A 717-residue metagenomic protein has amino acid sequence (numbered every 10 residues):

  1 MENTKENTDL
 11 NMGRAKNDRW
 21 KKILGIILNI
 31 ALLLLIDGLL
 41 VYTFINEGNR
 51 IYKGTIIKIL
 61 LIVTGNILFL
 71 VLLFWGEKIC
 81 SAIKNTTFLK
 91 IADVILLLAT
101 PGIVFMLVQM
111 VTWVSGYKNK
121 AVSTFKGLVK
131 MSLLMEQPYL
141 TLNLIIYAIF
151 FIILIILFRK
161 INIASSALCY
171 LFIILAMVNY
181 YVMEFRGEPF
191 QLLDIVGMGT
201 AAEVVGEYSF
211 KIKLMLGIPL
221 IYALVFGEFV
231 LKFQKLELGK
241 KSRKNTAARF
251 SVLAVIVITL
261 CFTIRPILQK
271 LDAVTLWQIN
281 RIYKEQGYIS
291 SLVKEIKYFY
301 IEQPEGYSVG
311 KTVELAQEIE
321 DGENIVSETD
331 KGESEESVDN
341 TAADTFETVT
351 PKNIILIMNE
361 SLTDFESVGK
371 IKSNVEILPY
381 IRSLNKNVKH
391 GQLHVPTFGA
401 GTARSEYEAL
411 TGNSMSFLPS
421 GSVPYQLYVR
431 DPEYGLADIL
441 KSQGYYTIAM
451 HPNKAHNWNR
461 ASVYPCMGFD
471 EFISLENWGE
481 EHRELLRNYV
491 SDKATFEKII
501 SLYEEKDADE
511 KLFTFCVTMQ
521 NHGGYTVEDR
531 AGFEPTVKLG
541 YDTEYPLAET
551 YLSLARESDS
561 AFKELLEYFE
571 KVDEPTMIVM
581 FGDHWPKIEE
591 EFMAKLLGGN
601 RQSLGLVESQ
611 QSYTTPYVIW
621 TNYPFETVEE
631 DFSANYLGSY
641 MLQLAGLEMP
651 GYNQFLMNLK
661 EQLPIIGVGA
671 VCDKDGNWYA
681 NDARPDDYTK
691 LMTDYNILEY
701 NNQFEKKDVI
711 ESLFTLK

Functional and structural regions predicted by a protein language model:
N3-K284: Transmembrane and membrane-interface helices of multi-pass, inner-membrane envelope-modifying transferases
G76-I79, A201, L292, I296 (+3 more regions): Generic structural signal of hydrophobic/aromatic residues within well-ordered alpha-helices of folded domains
S123-T124, K160, S308, T402 (+1 more regions): Intrinsic-disorder/low-complexity, polar/charged segments
I195-M198, E285-I289, V293, L378 (+2 more regions): Alpha-helix initiation and N-capping motif
T263-L356: Membrane-interface segments at or immediately adjacent to transmembrane helices that form the boundary between
E323, S327-K352, L356-N359, T363-K717: Solvent-exposed soluble domains appended to multi-pass membrane proteins
